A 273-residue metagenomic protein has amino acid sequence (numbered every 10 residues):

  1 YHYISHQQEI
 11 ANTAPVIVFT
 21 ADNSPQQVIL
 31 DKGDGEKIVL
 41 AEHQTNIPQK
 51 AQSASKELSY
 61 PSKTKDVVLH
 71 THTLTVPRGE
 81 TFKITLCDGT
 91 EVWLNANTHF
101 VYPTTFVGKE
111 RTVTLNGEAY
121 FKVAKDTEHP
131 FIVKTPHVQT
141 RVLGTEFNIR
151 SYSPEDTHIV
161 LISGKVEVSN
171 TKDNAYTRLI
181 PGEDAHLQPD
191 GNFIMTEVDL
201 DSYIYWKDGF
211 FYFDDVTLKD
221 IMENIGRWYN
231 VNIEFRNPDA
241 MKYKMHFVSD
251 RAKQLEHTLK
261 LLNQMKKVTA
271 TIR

Functional and structural regions predicted by a protein language model:
H2-R273: A residue-level detector for the "anchor" residue at the start of short, highly conserved motifs
